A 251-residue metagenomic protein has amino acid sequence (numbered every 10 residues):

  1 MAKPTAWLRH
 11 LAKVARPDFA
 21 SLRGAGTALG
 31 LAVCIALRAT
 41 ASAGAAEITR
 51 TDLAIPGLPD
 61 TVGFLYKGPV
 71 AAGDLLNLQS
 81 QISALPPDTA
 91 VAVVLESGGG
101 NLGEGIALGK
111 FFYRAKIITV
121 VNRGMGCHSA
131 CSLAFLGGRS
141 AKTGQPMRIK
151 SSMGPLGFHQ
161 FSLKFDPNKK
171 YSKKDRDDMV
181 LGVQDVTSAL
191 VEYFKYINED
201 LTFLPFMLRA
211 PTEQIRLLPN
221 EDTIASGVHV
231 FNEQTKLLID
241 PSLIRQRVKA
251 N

Functional and structural regions predicted by a protein language model:
M1-L22: N-terminal secretory signal peptides that target proteins for export/translocation
G26-R38: Bacterial N-terminal signal peptides
A43-P87, S97-G100, G144-E199: Small-residue-centered hinge/linker elements
T89-E104, I118-G126: Short, glycine-/small-residue-enriched flexible loop/hinge segments at domain edges that mediate gating
V93, F135, T223: Terminal peptide-recognition signature
L102-G109, Y113: Membrane-embedded segments
Y113, I117-L163: Glycine-rich beta-to-alpha active-site loop
S162-A250: Charged, glycine-interspersed solvent-exposed loop segments at helix/strand-loop junctions that cap or gate access
